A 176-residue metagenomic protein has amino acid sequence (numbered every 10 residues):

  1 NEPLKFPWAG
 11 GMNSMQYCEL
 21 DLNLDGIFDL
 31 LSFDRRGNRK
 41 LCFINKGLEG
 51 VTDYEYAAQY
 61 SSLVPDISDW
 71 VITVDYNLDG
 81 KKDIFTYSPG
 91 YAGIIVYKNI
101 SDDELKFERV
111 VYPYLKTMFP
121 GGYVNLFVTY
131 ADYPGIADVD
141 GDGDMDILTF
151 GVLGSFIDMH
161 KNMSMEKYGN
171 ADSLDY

Functional and structural regions predicted by a protein language model:
N1-G11, K46-D66, I100-T129, S164-Y176: Blade-edge motifs of beta-propeller repeat domains
E2-R36: Beta-strand-rich domains and repeat architectures in extracellular enzymes and scaffolds, especially beta-propellers
M12-S14, G37, S68, Y91 (+2 more regions): Short coil/loop residues immediately preceding or within conserved phosphate-binding loops of NTP-utilizing enzyme
S14-L22, I67-Y76, Y130-V139: Beta-propeller blade termini
E19, L31-E55: Beta-propeller domains
L24-D34, L78-S88, G141-G151: Acidic/hydrophobic-patterned starts of short beta strands in beta-sheet-rich repeat architectures
N38-F43, A92-Y97, S155-H160: Structural motif
F127-D158: Repeat-solenoid scaffold signature
